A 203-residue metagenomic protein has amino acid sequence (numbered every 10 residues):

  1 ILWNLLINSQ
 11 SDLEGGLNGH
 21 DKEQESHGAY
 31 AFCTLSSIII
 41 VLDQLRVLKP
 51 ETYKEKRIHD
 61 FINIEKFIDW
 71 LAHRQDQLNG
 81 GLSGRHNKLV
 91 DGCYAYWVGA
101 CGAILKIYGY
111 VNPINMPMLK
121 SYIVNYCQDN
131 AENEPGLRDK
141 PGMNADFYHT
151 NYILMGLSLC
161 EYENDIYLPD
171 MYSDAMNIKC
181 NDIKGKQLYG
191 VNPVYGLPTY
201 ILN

Functional and structural regions predicted by a protein language model:
I1-Y30: Solenoidal tandem-repeat scaffolds enriched in leucines and small polar residues
G16-Q24, G81-H86, R138-K140: Helix-loop junctions that connect tandem helical modules in alpha-solenoid scaffolds
S37-N79, N87-N203: Terminal, non-catalytic domain-edge segments
